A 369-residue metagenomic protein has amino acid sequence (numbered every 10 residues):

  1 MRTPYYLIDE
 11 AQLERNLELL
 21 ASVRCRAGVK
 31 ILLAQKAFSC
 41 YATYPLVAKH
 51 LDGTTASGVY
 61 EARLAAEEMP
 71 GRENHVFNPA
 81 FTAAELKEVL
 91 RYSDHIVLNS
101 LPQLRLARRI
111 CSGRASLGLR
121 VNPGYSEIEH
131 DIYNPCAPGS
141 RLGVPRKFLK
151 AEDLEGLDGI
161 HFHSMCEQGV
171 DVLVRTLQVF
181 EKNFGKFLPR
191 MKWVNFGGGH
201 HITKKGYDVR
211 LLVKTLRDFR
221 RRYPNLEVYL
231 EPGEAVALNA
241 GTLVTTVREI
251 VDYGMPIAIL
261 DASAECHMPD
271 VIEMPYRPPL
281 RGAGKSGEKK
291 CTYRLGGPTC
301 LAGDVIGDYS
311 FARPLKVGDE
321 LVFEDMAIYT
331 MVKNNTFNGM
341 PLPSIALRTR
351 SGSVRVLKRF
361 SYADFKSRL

Functional and structural regions predicted by a protein language model:
M1-M69, F77-F81, S263, F311-E324 (+1 more regions): N-terminal capping/small domains of soluble enzymes
V29-W193, Y207, T215-D218: Active-site-proximal beta-alpha core segment in soluble small-molecule metabolic enzymes
Y125-E127, C166, I202, V236 (+1 more regions): Feature marks short, surface-exposed loop/turn motifs that line or immediately flank catalytic pockets and channel
S164-M165, V194-T203, P232-A235: Glycine-rich beta-strand-to-loop/alpha-helix junction loops that act as flexible
G169-R175, T203-V213, N239-E249, D308-F311: Short glycine/threonine-rich loop-to-helix capping motif typified by GTGT followed within a few residues by an Asp-Pro
K182, K186-M191, L211-Y223, Y309-V322: Acidic/histidine-enriched ion/cofactor-binding microenvironments in catalytic or ligand-binding pockets
Y229-L369: Charged (often Lys/Glu-rich) extended helix/loop segments that serve as interaction or gating elements
